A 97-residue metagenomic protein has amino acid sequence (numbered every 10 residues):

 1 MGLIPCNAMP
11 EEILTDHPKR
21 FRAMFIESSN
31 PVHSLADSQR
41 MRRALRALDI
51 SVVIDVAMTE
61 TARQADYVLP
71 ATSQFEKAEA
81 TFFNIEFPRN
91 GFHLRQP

Functional and structural regions predicted by a protein language model:
M1-P97: Non-catalytic alpha/beta scaffold blocks inside enzyme catalytic domains
